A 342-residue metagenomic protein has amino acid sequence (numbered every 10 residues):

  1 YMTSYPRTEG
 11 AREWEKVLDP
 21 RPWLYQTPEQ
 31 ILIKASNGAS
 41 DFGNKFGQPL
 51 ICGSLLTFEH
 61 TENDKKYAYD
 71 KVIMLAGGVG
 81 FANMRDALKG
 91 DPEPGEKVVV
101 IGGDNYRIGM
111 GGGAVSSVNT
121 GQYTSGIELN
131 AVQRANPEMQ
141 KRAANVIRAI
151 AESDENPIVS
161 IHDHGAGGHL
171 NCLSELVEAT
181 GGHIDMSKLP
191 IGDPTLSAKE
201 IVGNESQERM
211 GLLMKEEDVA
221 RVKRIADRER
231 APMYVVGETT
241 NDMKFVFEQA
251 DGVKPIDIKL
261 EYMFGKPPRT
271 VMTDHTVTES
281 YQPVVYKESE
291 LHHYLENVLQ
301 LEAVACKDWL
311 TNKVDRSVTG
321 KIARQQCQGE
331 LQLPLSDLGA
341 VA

Functional and structural regions predicted by a protein language model:
Y1-A342: Glycine/proline-enriched, intrinsically flexible loops and inter-domain linkers
